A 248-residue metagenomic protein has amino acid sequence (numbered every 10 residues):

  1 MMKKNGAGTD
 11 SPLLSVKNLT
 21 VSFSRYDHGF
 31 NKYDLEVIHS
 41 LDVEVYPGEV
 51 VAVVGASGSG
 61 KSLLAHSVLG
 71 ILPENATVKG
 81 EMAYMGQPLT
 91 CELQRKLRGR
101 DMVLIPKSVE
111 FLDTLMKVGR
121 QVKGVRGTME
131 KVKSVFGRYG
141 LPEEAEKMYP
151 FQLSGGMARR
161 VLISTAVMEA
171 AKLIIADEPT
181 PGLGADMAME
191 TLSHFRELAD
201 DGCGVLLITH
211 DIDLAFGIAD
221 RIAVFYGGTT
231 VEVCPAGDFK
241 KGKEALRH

Functional and structural regions predicted by a protein language model:
T77-P88: Conserved ABC transporter NBD signature motif
P88-V103, F239-G242: ABC ATPase NBD coupling module
S108, T114-G127: Q-loop/switch helix immediately C-terminal to the Walker
Y149-L153, M157: Conserved ABC ATPase signature
T209-H210: H-loop/switch region of ABC-family ATPase nucleotide-binding domains
A215-G217: A short, surface-exposed alpha-helical micro-motif characterized by mixed small hydrophobic and charged/polar residues
